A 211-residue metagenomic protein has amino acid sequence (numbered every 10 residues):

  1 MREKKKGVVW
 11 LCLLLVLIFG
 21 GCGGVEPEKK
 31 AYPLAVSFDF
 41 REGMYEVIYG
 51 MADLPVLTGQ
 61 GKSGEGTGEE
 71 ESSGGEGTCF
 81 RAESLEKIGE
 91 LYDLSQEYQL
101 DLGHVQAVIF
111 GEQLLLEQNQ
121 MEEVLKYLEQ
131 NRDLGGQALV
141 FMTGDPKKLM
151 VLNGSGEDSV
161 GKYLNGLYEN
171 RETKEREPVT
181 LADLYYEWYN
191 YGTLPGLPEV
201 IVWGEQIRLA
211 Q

Functional and structural regions predicted by a protein language model:
R2-Q211: Membrane-proximal alpha-helical signals and transmembrane carboxylates
